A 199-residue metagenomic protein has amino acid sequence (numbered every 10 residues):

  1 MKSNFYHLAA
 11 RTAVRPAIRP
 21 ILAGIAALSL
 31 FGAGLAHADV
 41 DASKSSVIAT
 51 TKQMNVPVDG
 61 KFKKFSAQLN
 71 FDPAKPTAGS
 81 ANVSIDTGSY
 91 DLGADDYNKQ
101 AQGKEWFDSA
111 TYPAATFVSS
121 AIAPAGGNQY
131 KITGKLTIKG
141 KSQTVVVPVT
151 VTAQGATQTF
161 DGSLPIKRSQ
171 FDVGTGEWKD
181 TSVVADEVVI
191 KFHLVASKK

Functional and structural regions predicted by a protein language model:
S3-G24: Bacterial N-terminal signal peptides that target proteins for export
I18, S29-G34: Hydrophobic membrane-targeting alpha-helices
A23-I25, G34-A36: Cleavable N-terminal signal peptides
A36-K199: Low-complexity, acidic/polar, glycine-enriched regions of mature
